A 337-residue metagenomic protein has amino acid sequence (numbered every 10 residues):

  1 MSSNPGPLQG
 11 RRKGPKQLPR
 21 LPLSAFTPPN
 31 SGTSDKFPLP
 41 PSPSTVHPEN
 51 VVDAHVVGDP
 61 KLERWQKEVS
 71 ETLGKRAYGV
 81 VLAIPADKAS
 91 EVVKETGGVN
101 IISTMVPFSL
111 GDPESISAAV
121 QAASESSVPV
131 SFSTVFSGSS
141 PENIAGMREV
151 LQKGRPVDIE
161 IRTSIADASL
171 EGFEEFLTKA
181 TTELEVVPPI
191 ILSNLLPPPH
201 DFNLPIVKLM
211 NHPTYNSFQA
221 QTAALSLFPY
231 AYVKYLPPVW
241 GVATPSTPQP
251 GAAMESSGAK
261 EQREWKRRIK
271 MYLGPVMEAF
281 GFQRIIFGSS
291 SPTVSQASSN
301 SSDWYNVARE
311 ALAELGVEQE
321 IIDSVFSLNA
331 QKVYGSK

Functional and structural regions predicted by a protein language model:
M1-L62, K67, G274-P275, F280-I286 (+1 more regions): Mid-to-C-terminal alpha-helical segments outside catalytic/metal-binding sites
R12-Q17, P22, T33-P40, H47 (+4 more regions): Active-site gating/metal-coordination segments in enzymes
D59-K61, K88, P198-F202, V239-A243 (+1 more regions): Active-site environment of divalent metal-dependent phosphoester hydrolases
E68-T72, E95, A122, F176-K179 (+3 more regions): A generic secondary-structure signal
S70-T72, G98, A122, F176 (+3 more regions): Glycine-rich, phosphate-binding/catalytic loops in enzymes
S90-K94, I116, T244-P245, Q296-S298 (+1 more regions): Short, solvent-exposed polar/charged micro-motifs at secondary-structure junctions
G138-I286: Catalytic pocket-lining loop regions of alpha/beta-barrel enzymes, especially the amidohydrolase/enolase/GH5 lineages
V233, S290, A330: Divalent metal-coordination and catalytic microenvironments
